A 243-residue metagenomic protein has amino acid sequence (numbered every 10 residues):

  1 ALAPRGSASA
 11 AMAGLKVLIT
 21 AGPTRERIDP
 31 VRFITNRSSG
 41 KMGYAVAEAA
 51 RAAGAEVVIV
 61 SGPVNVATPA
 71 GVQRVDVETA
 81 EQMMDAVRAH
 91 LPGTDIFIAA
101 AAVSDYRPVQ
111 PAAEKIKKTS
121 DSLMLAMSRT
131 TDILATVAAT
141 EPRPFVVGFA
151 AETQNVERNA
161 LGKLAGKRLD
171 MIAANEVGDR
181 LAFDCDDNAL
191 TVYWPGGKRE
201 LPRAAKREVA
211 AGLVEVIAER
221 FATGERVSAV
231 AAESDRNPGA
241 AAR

Functional and structural regions predicted by a protein language model:
A1-G6: Internal gly/pro-rich beta-alpha loop/helix module that stabilizes soluble enzyme cofactors or their anionic handles
A8-M12, V66-T68, A89-L91, A138-T140 (+2 more regions): Solvent-exposed alpha-helices and their adjacent loops that cap or buttress functional pockets in soluble metabolic
S9-G14, V60, T223-A231: Flexible, glycine/charged-enriched surface loops at secondary-structure junctions
A13-T79, L91: Glycine-rich phosphate/diphosphate-binding loop of Rossmann-like nucleotide-binding domains
T20-A21, A100, N175: Short, well-ordered coil/turn residues at beta-beta hairpins and beta-strand->alpha-helix junctions within
P63, G71-A135: A glycine- and small/hydrophobic-rich beta-loop-beta segment that serves as a flexible "lid/hinge" or phosphate-binding
Y106-R207, G212-R243: Glycine-rich phosphate/nucleotide-binding loop
